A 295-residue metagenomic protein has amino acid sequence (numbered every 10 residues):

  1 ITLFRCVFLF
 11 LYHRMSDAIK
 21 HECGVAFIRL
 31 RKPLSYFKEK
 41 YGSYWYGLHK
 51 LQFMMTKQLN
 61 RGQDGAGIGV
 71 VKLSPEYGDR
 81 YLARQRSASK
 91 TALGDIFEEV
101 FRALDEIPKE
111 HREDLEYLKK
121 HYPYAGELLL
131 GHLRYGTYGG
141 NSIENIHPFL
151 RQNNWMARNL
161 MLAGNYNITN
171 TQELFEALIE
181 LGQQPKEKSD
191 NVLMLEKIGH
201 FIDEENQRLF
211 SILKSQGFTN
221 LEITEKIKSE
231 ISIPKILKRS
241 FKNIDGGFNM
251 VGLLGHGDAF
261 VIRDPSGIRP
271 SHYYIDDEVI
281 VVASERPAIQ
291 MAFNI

Functional and structural regions predicted by a protein language model:
L9-H13: Short hydrophobic targeting helices and cationic amphipathic motifs that mediate membrane/organellar targeting
M15-I295: Conserved short alpha-helical segments that host acidic/polar catalytic motifs at enzyme active sites
